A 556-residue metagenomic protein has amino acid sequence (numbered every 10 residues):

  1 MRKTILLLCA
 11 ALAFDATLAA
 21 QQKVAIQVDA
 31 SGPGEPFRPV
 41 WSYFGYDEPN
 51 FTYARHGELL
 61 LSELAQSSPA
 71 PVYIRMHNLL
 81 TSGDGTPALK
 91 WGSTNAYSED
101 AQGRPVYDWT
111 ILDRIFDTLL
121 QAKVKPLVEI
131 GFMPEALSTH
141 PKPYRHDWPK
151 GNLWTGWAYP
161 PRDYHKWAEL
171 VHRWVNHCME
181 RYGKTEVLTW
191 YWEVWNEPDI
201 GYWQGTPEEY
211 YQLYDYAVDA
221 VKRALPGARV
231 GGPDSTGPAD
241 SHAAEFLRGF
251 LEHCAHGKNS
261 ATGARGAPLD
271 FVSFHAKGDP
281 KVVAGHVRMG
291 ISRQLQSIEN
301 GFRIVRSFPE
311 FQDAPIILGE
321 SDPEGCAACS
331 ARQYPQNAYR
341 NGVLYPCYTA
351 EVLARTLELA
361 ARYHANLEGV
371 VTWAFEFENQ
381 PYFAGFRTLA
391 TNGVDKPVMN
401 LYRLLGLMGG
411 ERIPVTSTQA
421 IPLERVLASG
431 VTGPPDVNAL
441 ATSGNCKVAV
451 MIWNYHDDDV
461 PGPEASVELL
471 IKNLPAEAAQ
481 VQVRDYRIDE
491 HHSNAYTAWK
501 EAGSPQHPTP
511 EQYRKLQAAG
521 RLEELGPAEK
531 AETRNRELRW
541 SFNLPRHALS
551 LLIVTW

Functional and structural regions predicted by a protein language model:
M1-T4: Positively charged n-region of N-terminal signal peptides that target proteins for export
L6-D15: Bacterial N-terminal signal peptides
L18-Y191, P207-P238, G263-P268, S307-Q312 (+6 more regions): Non-catalytic accessory regions flanking glycosidase/transglycosidase catalytic cores in CAZymes
T86-A88, W203-Q204, V282-H286, A328-P335 (+1 more regions): Short acidic, glycine/proline-rich loop/turn micro-motifs
V128, V171, L188-N196, A228 (+6 more regions): Aromatic- and acid-rich polysaccharide-binding/catalytic face of secreted or lumenal carbohydrate-active enzymes
M133-E135, W195-I200, S235-D240, E320-A327 (+1 more regions): Short, internal active-site loops enriched in acidic
Y144-G151, H242-H256, C329-P346, Y382-G393: Short, electropositive alpha-helical surface patch
K277-R332, V343, V352-R355, L359-V370 (+2 more regions): Glycoside hydrolase catalytic-domain groove-lining segments
